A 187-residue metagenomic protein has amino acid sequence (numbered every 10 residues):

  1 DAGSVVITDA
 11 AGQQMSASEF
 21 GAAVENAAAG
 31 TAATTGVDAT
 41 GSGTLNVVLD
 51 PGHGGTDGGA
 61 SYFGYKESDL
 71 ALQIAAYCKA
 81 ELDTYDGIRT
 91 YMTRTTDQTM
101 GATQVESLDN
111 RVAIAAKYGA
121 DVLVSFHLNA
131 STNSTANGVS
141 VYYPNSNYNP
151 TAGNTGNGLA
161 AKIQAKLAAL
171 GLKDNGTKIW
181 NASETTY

Functional and structural regions predicted by a protein language model:
D1-N46: Non-catalytic propeptide/linker segments at domain boundaries
V5, Q13, G30, G54 (+3 more regions): A generic signature of intrinsically disordered, low-complexity regions enriched in glycine/proline and charged/polar
A27, S68-A71: N-terminal-biased segments
G36, G41-G43, G59, G138 (+2 more regions): Glycine-centered flexibility motif
T44-G64: Short glycine-rich His-centered loop
A60-S68, T96-M100: Acidic/histidine-rich helix-loop elements that form or flank divalent-metal/phosphate-binding sites at the catalytic
L72-Y187: Active-site-proximal helix/loop segments of hydrolytic enzymes
